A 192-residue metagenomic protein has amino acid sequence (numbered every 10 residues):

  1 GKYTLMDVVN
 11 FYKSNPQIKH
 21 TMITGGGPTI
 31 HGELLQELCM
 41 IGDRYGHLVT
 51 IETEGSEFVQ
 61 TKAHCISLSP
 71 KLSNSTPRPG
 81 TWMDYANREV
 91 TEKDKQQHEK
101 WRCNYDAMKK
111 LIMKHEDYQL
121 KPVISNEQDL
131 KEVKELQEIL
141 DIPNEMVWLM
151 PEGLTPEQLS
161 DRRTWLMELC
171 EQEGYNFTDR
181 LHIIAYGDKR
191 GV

Functional and structural regions predicted by a protein language model:
G1-M22: Conserved alpha-helical substructure of the radical SAM core
V9, H20, T29-V192: Conserved AdoMet/S-adenosylmethionine-binding subsite of the radical SAM
G25-G26: Active-site beta-strand/loop signature of hydrolases that rely on acidic residues for catalysis
